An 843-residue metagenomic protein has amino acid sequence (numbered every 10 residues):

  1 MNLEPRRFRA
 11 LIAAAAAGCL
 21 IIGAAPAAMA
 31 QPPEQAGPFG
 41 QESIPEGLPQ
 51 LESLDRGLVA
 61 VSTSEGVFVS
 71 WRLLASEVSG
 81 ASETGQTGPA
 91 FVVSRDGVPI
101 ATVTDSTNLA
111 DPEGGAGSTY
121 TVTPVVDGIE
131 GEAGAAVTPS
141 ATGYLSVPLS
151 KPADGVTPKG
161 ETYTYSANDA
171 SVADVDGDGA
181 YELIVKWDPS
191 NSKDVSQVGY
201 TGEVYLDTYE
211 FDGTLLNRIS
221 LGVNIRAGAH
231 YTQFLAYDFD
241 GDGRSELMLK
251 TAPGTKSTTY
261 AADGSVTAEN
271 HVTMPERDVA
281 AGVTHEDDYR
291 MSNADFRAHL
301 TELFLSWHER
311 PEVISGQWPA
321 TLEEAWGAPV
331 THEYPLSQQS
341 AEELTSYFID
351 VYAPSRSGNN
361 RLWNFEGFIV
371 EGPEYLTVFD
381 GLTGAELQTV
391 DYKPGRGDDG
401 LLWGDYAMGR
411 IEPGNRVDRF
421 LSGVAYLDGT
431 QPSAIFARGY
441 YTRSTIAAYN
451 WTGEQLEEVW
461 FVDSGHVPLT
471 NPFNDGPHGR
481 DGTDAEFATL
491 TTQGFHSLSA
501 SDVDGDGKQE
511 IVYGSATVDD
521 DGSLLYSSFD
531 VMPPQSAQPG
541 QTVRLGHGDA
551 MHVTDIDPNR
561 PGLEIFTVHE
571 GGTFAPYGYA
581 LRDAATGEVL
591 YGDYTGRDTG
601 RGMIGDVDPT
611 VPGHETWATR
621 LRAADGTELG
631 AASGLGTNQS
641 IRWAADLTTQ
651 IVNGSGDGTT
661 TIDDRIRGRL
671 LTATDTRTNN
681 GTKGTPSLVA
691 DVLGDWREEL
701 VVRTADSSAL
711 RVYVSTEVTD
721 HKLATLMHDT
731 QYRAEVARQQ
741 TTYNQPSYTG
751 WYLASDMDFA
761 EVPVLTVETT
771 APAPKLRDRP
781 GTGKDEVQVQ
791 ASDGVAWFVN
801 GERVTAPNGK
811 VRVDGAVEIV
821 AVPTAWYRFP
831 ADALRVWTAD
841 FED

Functional and structural regions predicted by a protein language model:
N2-Q31: Secretory targeting and sorting signals
A36-G47, L51-D55, G66, L73-V78 (+3 more regions): Beta-propeller-forming repeat regions
R56, E65-V69, G783-V787, V817: Structural beta-strand segments of beta-rich domains
L74-S94, P830-D832: Solvent-exposed loop/turn segments flanking beta-strands in beta-repeat/beta-sandwich domains
S76, L765-N800: Solvent-exposed, low-complexity, repeat-rich "mucin-like" stalks and linkers
A90-D96, T619-R620, D785-A806: Change to "...patches in solvent-exposed regions of secreted, membrane-anchored, or virion-exposed structural
I100-D105, R803-T805: Short beta-strand segments within Ig-like beta-sandwich modules, predominantly Fibronectin type-III
S118-P124, G815-Y827: Append "Rare intracellular matches occur via the same short Y/T/C beta-strand/loop motifs
